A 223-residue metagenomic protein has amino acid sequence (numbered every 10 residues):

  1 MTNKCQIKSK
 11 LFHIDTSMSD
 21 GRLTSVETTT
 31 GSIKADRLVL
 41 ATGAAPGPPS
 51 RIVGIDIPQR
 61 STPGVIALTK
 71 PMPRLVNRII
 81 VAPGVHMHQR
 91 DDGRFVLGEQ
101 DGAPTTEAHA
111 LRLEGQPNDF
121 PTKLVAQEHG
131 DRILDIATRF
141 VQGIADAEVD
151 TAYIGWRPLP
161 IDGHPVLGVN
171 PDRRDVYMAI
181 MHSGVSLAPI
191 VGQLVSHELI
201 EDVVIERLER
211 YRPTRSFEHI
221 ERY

Functional and structural regions predicted by a protein language model:
M1-R37: Helical element adjacent to the flavin cofactor pocket in flavoenzyme catalytic cores
K4, I52, E198-D202: Active-site catalytic microenvironments for nucleophilic, acid-base chemistry
G21-V26, L75-R78, D175: Short, hydrophobic/aromatic-rich segments at coil-to-beta transitions
S25, I66-L68, H86, V166 (+1 more regions): Conserved hydrophobic/aromatic beta-strand scaffold that supports enzyme active sites
S32-N77: Central helical "cap/lid" subdomain
P46-G47, R74, G102-T106, V185-S186 (+1 more regions): Short, acidic Gly/Pro/Ser/Thr-rich loop/turn segments
P73-R173: Active-site lid/adjacent beta-loop-alpha segment flanking the redox-cofactor pocket in flavoenzymes
D135-Y223: C-terminal catalytic lobe of FAD-dependent flavoproteins
